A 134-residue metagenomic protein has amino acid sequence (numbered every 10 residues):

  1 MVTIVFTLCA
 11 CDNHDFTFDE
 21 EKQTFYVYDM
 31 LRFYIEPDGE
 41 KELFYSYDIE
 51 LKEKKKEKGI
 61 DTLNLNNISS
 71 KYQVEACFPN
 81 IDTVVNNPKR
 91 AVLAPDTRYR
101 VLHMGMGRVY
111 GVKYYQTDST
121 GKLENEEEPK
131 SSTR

Functional and structural regions predicted by a protein language model:
M1-C11: Sec-dependent bacterial lipoprotein signal peptides
T3, K58-I60, P88: N-terminal functional modules and adjacent low-complexity/disordered segments of proteins
C9-N67: N-terminal export/targeting and maturation segments
D12-D15, K22-Y34, G39, G105-R134: Extended, polar beta-sheet/loop recognition surfaces of beta-rich domains that mediate binding to diverse ligands
L63-R98: Signal that preferentially marks extracellular ectodomain short beta-strand elements of beta-sandwich modules
R100-L102: Extracellular recognition modules
